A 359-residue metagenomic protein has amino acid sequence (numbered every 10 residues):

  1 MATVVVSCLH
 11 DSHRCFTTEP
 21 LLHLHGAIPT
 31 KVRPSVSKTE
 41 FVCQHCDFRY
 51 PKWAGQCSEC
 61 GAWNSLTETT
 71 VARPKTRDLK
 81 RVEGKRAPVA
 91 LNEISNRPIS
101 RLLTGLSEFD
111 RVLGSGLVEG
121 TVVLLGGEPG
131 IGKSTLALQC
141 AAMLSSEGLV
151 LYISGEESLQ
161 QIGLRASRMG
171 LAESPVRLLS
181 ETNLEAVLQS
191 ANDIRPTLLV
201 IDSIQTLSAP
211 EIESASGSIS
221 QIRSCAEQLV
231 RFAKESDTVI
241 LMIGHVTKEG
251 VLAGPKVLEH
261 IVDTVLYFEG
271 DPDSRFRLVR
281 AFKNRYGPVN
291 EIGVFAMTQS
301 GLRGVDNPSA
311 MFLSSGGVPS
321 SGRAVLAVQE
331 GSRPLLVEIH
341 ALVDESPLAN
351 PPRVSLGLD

Functional and structural regions predicted by a protein language model:
H25, P29-L79, R177, I194: Short, small/acidic-rich helices and loops at N termini and domain boundaries of DNA replication/processing enzymes
S58-A62, L66, T70-S95, N192-L198 (+3 more regions): Conserved P-loop NTPase
V71-Y152, E156, Q160, S180-E181 (+2 more regions): Extended interfacial segments that mediate partner engagement and assembly in macromolecular machines
G120, E128-I131, L138-C140, L144-Q228 (+1 more regions): Conserved inter-motif catalytic segment of the P-loop NTP-binding fold
E156, S203, I243-T247, D271 (+1 more regions): A short beta-strand-to-loop transition that corresponds to the Sensor-1 phosphate-sensing loop of AAA+ P-loop ATPases
S220-L241, H245, I261-P272: Substrate-engagement module of ASCE P-loop NTPases
V251-I261: Short regulatory helix/loop adjacent to the ATP-binding pocket of P-loop NTPases
